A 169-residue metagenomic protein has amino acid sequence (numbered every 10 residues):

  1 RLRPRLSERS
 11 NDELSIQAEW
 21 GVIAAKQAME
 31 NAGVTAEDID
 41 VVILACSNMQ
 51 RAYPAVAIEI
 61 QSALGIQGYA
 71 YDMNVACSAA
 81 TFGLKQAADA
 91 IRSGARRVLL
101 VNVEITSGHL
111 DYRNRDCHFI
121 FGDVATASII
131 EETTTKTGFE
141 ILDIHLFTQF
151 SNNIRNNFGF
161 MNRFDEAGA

Functional and structural regions predicted by a protein language model:
R1-S15, N114-A169: Condensing-enzyme catalytic core mediating Claisen C-C bond formation in acyl metabolism
D12-S15, C46-R97: Conserved catalytic cysteine-centered active-site region of acyl-thioester-dependent Claisen-condensing enzymes
I16-G21: Phosphate/oxyanion-binding active-site loops and adjacent basic polyanion-contact surfaces
A24-D40: Phosphate/pyrophosphate-binding loops at sites that engage ATP/ADP/AMP, CoA/4′-phosphopantetheine, polyphosphate
V34-T35, A90-R97, E131-G138: Secondary-structure boundary elements
D40-I43, L99: Conserved beta-strand elements of the Class I
A90, A95-A125: Flexible, glycine-rich active-site loops centered on histidine and acidic residues that chelate a metal or position
